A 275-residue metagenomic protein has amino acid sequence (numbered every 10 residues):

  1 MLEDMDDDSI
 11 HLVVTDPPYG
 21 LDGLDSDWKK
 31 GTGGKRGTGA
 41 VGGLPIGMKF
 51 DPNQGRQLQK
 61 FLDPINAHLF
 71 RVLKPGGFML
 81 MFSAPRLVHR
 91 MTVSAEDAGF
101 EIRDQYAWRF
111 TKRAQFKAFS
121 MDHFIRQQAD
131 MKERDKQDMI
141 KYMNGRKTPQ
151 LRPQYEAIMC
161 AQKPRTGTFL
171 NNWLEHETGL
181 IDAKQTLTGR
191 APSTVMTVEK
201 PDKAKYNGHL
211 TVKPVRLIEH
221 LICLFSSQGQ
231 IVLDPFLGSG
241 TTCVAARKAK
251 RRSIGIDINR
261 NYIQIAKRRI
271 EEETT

Functional and structural regions predicted by a protein language model:
M1-T275: Core catalytic lobe of class I
